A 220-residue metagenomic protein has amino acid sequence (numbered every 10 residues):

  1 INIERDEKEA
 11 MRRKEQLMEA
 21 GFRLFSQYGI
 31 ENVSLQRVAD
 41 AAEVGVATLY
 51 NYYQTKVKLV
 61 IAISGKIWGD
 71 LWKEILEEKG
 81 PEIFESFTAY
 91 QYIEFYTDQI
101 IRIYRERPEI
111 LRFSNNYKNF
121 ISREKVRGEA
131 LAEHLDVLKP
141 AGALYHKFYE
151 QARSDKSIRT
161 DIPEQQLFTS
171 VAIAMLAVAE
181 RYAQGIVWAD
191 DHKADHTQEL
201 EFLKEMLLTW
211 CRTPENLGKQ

Functional and structural regions predicted by a protein language model:
I1, Q99-R102, A143, K147-D155 (+1 more regions): C-terminal peripheral helix-coil segments that are non-catalytic and often amphipathic
D6, R13-Q16, A20: N-terminal positioning helix adjacent to the helix-turn-helix/winged-helix DNA-binding module
R13, K56, I63, I67 (+9 more regions): Hydrophobic/aromatic residues within well-ordered alpha-helical segments
Q16, L24-A62, K66: Helix-turn-helix
A20-L24, I103, A174: Short amphipathic alpha-helical elements of helix-turn-helix/winged-helix folds
A62, E77-E109, E164-V171, L200: Hydrophobic alpha-helical connector segments
L76, Q91, F113, E124-S157 (+2 more regions): Amphipathic alpha-helical packing segments from all-alpha helical-bundle domains
I103-E129, E180-I186: Amphipathic alpha-helical segments used for helix-helix packing
